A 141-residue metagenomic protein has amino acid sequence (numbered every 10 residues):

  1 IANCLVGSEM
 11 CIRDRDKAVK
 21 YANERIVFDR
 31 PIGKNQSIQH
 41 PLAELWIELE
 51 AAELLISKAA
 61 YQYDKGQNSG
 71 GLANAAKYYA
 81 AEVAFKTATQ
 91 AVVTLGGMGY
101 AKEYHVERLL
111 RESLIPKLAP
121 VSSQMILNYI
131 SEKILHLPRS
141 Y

Functional and structural regions predicted by a protein language model:
I1-G7, C11-I12: Single conserved hydrophobic/aromatic residue that forms the stacking wall/gate of nucleotide- or nucleobase-binding
I12-D14, S140: Short, low-complexity export/processing leader segments characterized by acidic and small residues
V19, N23-G33, W46-Y79, V92-Y100: C-terminal helix-coil-helix/basic helical segment that borders enzyme active sites and/or dimer interfaces and provides
K34, I38, A73-A81, G99-I115: Charge-rich, acidic-biased intrinsically disordered regions
V83-A91: Hydrophobic alpha-helical segments of membrane proteins
L95-Y141: Glycine-rich phosphate/cofactor-binding loops in nucleotide/flavin-utilizing enzymes
